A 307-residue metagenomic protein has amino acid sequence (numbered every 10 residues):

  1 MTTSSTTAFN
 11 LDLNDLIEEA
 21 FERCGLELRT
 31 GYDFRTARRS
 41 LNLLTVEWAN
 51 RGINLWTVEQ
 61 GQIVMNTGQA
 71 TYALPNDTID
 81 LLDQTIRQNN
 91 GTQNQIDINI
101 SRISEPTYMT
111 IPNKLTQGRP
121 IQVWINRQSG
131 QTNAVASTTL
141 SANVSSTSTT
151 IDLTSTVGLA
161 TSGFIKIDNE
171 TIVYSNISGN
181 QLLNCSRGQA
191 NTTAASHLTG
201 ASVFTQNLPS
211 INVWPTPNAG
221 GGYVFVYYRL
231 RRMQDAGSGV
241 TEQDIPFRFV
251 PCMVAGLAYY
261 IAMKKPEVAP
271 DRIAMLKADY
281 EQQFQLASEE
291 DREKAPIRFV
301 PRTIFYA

Functional and structural regions predicted by a protein language model:
M1-A134, F204-A307: Glycine-enriched, solvent-exposed interface loops adjoining structured elements
L55-T67, I96-I103, Q128-F204: Autoprocessing Asn-cyclization modules and mimics
